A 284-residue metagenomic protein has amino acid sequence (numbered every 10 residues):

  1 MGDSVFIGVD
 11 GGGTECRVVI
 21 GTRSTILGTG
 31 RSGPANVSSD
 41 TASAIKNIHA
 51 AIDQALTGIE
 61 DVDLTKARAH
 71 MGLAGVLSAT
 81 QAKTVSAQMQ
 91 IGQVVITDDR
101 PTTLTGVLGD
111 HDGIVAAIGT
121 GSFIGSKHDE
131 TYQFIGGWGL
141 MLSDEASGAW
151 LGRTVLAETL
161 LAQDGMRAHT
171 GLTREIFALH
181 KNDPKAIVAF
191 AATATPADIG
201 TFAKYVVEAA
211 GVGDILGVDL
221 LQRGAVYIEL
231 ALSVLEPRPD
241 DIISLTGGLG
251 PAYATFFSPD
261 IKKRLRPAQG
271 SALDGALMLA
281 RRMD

Functional and structural regions predicted by a protein language model:
M1-T65, G106-I114, T154-D284: ATP-binding/phosphotransfer module of carbohydrate and carboxylate kinases, centering on a glycine-rich
A35, A74, G139-L140, A149 (+2 more regions): Flexible, active-site-adjacent loop/turn segments at secondary-structure boundaries
R68, G75-H169: Phosphate-binding/catalytic loop of phosphoryl-transfer enzymes
H70-V76, I118-T120, D240-G250: Glycine-rich beta-strand-to-loop/alpha-helix junction loops that act as flexible
